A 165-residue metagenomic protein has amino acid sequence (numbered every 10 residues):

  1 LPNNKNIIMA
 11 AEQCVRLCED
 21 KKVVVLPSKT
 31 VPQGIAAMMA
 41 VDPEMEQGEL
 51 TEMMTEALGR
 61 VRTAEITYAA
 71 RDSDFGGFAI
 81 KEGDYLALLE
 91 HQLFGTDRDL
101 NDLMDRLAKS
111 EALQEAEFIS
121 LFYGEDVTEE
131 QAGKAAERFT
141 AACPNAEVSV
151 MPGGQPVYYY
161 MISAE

Functional and structural regions predicted by a protein language model:
L1-E165: N-terminal loops that bind phosphate or other acidic moieties and the adjacent beta-alpha structural core
